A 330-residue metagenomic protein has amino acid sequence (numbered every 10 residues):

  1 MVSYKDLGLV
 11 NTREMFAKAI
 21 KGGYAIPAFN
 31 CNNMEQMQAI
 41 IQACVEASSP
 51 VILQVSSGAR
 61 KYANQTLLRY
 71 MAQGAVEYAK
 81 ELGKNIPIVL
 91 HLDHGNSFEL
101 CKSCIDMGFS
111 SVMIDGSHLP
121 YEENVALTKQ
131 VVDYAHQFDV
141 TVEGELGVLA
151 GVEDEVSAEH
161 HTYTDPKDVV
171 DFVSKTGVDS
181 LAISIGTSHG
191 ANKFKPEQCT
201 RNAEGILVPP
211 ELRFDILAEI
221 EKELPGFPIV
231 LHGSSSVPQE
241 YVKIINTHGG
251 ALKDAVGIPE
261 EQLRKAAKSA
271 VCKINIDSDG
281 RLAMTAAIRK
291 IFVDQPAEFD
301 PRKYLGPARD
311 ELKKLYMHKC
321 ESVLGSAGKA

Functional and structural regions predicted by a protein language model:
M1-V2, V142: An N-terminal domain-start capping segment
V2, N246-G249, I258-A330: C-terminal alpha-helical cap/extension of soluble enzyme domains
V2-L7, G22-A28: Terminal accessory/targeting
L7-K21, M34-A59, Q65-N85, H94-P228 (+7 more regions): Alpha/beta enzyme core
I26-N30, L90-H91, M113, I229-L231 (+2 more regions): Short catalytic-loop micro-motif centered on adjacent basic/acidic residues
F29, S57-N64, V89-L90, A308: Short secondary-structure transition/capping motifs
